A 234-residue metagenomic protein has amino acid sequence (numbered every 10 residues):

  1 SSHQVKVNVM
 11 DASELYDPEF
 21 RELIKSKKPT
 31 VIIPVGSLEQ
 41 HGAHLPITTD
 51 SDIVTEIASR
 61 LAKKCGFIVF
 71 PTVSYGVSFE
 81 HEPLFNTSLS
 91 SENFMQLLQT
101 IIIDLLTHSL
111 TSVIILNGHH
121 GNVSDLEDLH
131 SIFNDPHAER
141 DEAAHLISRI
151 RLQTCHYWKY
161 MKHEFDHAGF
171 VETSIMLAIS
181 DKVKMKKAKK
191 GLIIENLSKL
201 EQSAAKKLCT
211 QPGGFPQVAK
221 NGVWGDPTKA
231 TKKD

Functional and structural regions predicted by a protein language model:
H3-I114, H120-D234: Extended, histidine- and acidic-residue-enriched regions that form the cofactor-binding/catalytic faces
